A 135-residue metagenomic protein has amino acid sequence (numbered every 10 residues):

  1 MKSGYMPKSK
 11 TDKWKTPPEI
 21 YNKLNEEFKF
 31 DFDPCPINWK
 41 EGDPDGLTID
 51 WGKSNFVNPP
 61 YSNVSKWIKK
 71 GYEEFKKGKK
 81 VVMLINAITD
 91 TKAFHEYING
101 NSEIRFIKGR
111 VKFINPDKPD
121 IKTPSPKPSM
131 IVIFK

Functional and structural regions predicted by a protein language model:
M1-K135: Class I S-adenosyl-L-methionine-dependent methyltransferase catalytic core
